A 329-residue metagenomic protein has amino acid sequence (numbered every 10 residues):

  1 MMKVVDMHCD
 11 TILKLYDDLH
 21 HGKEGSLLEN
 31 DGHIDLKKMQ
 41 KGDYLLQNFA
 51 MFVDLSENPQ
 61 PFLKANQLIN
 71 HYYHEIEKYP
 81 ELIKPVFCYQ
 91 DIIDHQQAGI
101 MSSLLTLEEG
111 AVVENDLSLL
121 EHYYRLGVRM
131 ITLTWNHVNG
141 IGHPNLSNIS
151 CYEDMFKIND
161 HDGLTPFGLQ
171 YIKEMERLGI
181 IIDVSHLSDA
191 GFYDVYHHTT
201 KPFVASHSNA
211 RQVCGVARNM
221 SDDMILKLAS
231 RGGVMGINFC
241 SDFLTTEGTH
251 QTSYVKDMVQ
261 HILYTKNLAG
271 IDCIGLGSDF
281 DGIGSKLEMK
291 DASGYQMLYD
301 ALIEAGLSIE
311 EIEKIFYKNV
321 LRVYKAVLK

Functional and structural regions predicted by a protein language model:
M2-D6, L46, S102-T106, R129-M130 (+4 more regions): Structural preference for beta-strand elements that scaffold enzyme active sites
H8, M39, C88, G127 (+6 more regions): Conserved, mostly hydrophobic/aromatic
D10-I12, F52, C88, E108-G110 (+6 more regions): Active-site beta-loop-alpha junctions enriched in small/polar residues
H20-K41, Y299: Short catalytic helix/loop segments, enriched in acidic residues and glycine and frequently bearing histidine
H33, K37-L117, L133, H137-F156 (+1 more regions): A metal-dependent hydrolase metal-coordination microenvironment
N115-R125, S150-V204, A217-R231, K256-D272: Histidine/acidic residue-rich metal-binding segments in metalloenzymes
E176, K290-K329: Mid-to-C-terminal alpha-helical segments outside catalytic/metal-binding sites
N238-F239, L268-A292: Short acidic/histidine-rich active-site segments
